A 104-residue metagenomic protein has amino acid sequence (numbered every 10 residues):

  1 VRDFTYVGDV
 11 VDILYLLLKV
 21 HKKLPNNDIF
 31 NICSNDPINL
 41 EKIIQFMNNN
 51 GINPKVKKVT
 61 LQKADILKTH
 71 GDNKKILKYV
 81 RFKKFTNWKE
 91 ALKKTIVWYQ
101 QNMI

Functional and structural regions predicted by a protein language model:
V1-I104: C-terminal substrate-binding subdomain of Rossmann-fold SDR/epimerase-dehydratase oxidoreductases
